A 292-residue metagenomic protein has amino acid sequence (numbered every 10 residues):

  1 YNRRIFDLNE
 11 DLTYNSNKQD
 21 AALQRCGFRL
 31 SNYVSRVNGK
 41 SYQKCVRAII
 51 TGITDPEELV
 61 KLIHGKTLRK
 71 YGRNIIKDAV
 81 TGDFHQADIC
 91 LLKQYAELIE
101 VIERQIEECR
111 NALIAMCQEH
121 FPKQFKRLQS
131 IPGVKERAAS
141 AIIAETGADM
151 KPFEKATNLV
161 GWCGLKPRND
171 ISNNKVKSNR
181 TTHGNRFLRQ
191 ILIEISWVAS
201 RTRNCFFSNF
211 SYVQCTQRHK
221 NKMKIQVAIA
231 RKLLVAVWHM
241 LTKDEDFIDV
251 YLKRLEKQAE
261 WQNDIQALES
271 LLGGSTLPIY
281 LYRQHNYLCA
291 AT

Functional and structural regions predicted by a protein language model:
Y1-T292: A detector of single, family-specific signature residues that are central to catalytic or substrate-handling motifs
